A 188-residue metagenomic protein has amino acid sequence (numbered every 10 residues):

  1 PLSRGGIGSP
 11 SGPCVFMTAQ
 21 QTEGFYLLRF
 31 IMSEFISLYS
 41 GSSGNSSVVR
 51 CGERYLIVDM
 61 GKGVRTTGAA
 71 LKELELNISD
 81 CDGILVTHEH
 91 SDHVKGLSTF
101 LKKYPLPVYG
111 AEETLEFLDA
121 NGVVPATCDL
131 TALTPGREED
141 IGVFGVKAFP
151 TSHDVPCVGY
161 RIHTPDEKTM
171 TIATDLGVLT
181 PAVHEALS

Functional and structural regions predicted by a protein language model:
P1-I7: Extreme N-terminal basic, low-complexity initiation segments that serve as generic localization/processing leaders
Q21: Cationic, low-complexity basic patches in intrinsically disordered or flexible, solvent-exposed regions
L28-L74, V158-T174: Conserved beta-strand hairpin/beta-sheet module of binuclear metal-dependent hydrolase folds, prominently
V48, G136-S188: Metal-dependent phosphodiesterase/nuclease catalytic metal-binding core
V64-G110: Active-site metal-binding motif and surrounding structural segment of the metallo-beta-lactamase
K95-S152: Glycine/small-residue-rich loop that forms an oxyanion/phosphate-binding "nest" at active or ligand-binding sites
